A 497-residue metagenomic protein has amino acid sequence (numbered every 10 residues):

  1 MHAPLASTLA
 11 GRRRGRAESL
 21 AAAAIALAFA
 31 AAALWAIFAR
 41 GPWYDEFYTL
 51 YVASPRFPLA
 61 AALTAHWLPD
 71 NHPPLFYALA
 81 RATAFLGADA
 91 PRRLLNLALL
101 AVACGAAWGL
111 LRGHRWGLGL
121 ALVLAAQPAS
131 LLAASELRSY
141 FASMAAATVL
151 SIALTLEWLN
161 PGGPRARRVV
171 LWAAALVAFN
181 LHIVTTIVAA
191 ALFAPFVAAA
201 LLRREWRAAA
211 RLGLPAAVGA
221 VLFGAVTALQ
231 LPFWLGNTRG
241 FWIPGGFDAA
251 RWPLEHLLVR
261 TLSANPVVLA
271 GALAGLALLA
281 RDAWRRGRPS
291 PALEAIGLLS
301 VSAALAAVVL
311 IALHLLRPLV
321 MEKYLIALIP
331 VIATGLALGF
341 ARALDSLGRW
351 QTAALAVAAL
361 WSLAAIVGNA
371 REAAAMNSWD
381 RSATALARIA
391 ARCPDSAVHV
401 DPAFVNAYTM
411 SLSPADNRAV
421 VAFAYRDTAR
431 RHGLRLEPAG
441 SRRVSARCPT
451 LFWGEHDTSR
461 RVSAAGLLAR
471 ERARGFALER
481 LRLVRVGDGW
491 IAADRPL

Functional and structural regions predicted by a protein language model:
A10-A24: N-terminal membrane topogenic signal
A22-G162, A166-L344, A358-L481, V486-R495: Membrane-proximal helix-loop-helix interfaces that form the catalytic/acceptor-binding platform of multi-pass membrane
